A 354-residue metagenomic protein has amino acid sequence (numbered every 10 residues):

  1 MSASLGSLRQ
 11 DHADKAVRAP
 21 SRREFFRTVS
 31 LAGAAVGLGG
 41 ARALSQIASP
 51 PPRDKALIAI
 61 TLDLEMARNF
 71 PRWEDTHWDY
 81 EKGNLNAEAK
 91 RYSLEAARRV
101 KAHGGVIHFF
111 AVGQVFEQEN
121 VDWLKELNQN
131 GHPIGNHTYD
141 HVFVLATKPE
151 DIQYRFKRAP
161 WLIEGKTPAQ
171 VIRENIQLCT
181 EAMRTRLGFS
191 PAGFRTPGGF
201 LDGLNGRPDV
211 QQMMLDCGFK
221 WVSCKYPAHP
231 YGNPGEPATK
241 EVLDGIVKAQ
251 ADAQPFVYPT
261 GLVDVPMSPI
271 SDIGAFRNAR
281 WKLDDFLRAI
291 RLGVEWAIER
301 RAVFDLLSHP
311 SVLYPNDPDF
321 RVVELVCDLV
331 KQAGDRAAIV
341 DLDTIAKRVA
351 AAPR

Functional and structural regions predicted by a protein language model:
L8-G33: N-terminal secretory signal peptides and thylakoid transit peptides that target proteins across membranes
R18-E24, A35-P50: N-terminal twin-arginine translocation
P51-P133, V142, S190-P191, R195-G199 (+1 more regions): Active-site beta->alpha N-cap acidic-glycine motif
L85-K90, F110-V121, V142-T147, A169-I172 (+4 more regions): Acidic-and-aromatic substrate-binding clefts and catalytic sites of carbohydrate-active enzymes
S93-V106, K157-L201, F219, V257 (+2 more regions): CE4/NodB-like, metal-dependent polysaccharide N-deacetylase domain that modifies extracellular/periplasmic N-acetylated
N130-I176: Substrate-binding cleft of extracellular glycoside hydrolase catalytic domains
Q153-W161, T196-A297: Active-site-adjacent pocket scaffolds in enzyme catalytic domains
W221-Y226, L283-R354: C-terminal domain-boundary segment and adjacent tail
